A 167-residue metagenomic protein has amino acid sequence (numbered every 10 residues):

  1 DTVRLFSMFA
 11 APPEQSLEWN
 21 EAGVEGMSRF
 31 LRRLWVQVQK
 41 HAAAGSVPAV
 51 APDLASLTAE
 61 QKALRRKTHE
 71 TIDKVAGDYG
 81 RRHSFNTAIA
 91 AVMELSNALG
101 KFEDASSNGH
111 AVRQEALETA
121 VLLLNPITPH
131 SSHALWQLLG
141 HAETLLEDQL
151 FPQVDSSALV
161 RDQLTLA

Functional and structural regions predicted by a protein language model:
D1-A111, S156, D162, L166: Long, charged, mostly alpha-helical binding arms that flank functional sites
L57, V112, E143-E147: A short linear-motif detector with a strong N-terminal bias
H110-E118: Alpha-helical scaffolds flanking conserved acidic
L117-L150: Amphipathic alpha-helical
E147-L159: Structured beta-strand/loop patches that form or line metal/cofactor-binding pockets in enzymes
